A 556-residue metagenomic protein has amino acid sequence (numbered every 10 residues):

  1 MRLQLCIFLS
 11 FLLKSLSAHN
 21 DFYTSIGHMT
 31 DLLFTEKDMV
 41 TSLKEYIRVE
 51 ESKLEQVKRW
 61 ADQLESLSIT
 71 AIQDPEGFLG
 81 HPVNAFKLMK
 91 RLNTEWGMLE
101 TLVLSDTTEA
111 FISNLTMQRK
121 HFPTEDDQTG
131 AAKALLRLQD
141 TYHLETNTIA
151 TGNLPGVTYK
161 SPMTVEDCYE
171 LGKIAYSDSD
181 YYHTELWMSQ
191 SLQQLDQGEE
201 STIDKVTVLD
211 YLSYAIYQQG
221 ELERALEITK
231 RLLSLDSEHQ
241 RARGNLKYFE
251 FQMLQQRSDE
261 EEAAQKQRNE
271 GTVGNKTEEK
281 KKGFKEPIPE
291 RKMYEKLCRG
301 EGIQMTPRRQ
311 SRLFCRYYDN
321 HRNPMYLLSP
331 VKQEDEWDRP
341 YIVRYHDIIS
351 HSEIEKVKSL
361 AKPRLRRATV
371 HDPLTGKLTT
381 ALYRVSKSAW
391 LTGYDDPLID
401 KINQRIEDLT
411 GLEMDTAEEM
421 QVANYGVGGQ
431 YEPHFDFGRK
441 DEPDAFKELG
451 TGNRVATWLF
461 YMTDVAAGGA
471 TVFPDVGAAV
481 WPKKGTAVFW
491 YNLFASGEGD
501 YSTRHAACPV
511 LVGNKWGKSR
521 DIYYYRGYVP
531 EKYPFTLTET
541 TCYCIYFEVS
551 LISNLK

Functional and structural regions predicted by a protein language model:
R2-A487, L493-K556: Fe(II)/2-oxoglutarate oxygenase catalytic core
